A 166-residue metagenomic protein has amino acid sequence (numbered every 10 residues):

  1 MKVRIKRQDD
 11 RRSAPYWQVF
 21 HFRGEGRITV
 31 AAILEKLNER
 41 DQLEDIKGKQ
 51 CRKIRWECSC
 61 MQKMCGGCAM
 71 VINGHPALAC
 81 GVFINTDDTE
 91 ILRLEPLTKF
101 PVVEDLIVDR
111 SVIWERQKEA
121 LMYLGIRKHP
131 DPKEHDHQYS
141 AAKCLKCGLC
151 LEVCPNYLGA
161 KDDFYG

Functional and structural regions predicted by a protein language model:
M1-Y165: Signature of N-terminal electron-transfer/Fe-S-associated modules in redox systems
